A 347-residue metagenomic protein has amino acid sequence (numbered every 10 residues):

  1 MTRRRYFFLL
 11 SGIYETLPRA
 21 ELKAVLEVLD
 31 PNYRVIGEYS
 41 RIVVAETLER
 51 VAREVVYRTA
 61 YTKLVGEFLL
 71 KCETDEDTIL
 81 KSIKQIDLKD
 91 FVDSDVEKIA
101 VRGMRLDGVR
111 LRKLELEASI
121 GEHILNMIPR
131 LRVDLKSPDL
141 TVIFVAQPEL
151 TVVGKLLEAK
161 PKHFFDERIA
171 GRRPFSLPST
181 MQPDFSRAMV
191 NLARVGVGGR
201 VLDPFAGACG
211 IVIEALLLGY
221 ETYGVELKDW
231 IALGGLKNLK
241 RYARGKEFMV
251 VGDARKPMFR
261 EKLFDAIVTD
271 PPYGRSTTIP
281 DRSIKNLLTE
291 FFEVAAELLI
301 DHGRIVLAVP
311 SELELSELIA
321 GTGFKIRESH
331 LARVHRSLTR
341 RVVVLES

Functional and structural regions predicted by a protein language model:
T2-T59, L64, L69-K71, E76-T78 (+5 more regions): Class I S-adenosyl-L-methionine-dependent methyltransferase catalytic core
D95-K98, G198: Phosphate-coordination loops involved in phosphoryl transfer and adenosine-cofactor binding
K98-M104: Basic, glycine-rich polyanion-binding accessory segments appended to enzymes
E115-I128: A short, contiguous, amphipathic alpha-helix enriched in charged residues
